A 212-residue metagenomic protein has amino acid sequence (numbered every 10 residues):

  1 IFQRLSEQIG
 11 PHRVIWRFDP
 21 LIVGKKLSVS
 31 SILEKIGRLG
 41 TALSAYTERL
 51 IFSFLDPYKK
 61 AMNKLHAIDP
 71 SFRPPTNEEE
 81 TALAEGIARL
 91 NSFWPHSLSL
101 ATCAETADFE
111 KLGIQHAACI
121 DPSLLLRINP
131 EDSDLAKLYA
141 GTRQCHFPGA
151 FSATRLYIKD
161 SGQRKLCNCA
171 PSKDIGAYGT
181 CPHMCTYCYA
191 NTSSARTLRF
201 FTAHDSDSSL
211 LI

Functional and structural regions predicted by a protein language model:
I1-G86, L90: Conserved AdoMet/S-adenosylmethionine-binding subsite of the radical SAM
I1-P11, T192-I212: Conserved Radical SAM active-site core
L43, T47, Y189-R196: A generic secondary-structure signal for well-formed alpha-helical elements
S53, C103, N191: Conserved residues at the C-terminal ends of beta-strands
K59, D108-E110, M184, A195-R196: Flexible loop/turn segments at secondary-structure boundaries
E79-K165: A C-terminal junction/extension of Radical SAM enzymes
K137-L138, T142-R143, A177, S193-A195 (+1 more regions): Long, low-complexity, charged/polar intrinsically disordered accessory regions
K165-S193: Local cysteine-cluster metal-coordination motifs and their immediate loop/turn environment, predominantly Fe-S cluster
